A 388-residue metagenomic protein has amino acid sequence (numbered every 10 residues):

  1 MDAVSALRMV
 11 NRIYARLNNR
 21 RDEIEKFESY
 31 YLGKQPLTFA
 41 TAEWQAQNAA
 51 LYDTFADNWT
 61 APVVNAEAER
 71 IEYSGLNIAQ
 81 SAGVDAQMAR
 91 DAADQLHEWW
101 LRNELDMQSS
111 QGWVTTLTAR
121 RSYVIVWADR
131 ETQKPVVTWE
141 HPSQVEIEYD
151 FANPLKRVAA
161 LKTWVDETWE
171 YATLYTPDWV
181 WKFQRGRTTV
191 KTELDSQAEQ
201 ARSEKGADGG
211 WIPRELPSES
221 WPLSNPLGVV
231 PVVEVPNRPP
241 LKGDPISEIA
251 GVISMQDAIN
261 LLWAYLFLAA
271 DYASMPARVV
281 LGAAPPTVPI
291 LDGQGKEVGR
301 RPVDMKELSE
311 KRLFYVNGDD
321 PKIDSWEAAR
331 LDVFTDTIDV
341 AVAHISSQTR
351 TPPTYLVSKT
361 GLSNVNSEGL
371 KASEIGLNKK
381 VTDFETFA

Functional and structural regions predicted by a protein language model:
M1-R157, W164-T168, T287: Extended, helix-rich architectural segments
P36, I78, A86-A89, T189 (+6 more regions): Polar low-complexity intrinsically disordered regions enriched in Ser/Thr and small residues
V84, M88, H97, L101-L105 (+6 more regions): Catalytic cores of large soluble enzymes that bind and process phosphate-bearing ligands
D94, E98, R102-L105, T115-T118 (+9 more regions): A broad, structural surface signal
Q108-G112, R330, G376-K379: Short secondary-structure capping micro-motifs at structural edges
L117-T118, Y123-I246: Extended, regular secondary-structure scaffolds
G209-I375: Extended, charged amphipathic alpha-helical segments
S373-A388: Glycine-rich and small/hydrophobic secondary-structure elements
